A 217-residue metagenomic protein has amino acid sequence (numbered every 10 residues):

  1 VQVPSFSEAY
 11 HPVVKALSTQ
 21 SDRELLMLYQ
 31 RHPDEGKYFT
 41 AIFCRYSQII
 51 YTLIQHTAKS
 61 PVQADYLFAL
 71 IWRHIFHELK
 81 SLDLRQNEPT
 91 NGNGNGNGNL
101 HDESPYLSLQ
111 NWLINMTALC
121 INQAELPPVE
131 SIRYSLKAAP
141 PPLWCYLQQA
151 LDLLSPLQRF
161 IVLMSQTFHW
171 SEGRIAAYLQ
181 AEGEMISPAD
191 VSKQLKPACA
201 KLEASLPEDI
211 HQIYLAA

Functional and structural regions predicted by a protein language model:
K15-L17, L28-T52: A short, charge-rich alpha-helical start-of-domain segment used by transcription regulators
D22, P140-L147, L157-R159, L195: Short, leucine-enriched amphipathic alpha-helices that occur as contiguous helical runs
M27, F43-C44, Y51-Q55, W72-L84 (+2 more regions): Short amphipathic alpha-helical interface segments enriched in basic and hydrophobic/aromatic residues, used as
R31-H32, H56-K59, A69-P105, P127-V129: Sigma70-family region 2
F43, L147, L151-L179: Short amphipathic alpha helix immediately N-terminal
Q48, Y66-H77, E103-L119: Structural recognition of an alpha-helix C-terminal capping motif at a helix-to-coil junction
E125-D152: Acidic, proline/glycine-rich intrinsically disordered inter-domain spacer in sigma factors
L179-A217: DNA-recognition helix of helix-turn-helix
